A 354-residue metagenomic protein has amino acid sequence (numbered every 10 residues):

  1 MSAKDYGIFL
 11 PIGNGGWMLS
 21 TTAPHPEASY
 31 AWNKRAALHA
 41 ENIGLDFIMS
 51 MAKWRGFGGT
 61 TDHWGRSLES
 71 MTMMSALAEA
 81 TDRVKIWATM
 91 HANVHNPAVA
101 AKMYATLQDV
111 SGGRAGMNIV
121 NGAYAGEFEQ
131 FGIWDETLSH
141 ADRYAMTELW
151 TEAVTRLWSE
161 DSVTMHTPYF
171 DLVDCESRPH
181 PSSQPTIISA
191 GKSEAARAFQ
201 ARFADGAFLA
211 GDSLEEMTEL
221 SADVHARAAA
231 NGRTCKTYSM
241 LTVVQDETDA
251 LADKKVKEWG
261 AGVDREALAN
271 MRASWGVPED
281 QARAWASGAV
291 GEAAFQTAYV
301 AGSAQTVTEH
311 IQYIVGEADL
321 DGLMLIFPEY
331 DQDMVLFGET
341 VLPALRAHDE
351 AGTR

Functional and structural regions predicted by a protein language model:
M1-A80, H180-P185, V256, R283: N-terminal beta1-alpha1-beta2 module of alpha/beta enzyme domains
S2-K4, I8-I12, L38-N42, A123 (+4 more regions): An alpha-helical appendage that flanks or caps ligand/catalytic pockets
K4-I8, I48-S50, I86-M90, A115-I119 (+4 more regions): Hydrophobic faces of well-ordered beta-strands that scaffold small-molecule active sites in alpha/beta enzyme cores
W17-Y30, T89-A98, P181-K192, V243-D246 (+1 more regions): Active-site mouth loops of central-metabolism enzymes
A40, G44, L77, L107 (+9 more regions): Conserved, mostly hydrophobic/aromatic
T61-W87, M146, L342-A351: Alpha-helix-loop-beta-strand connector modules within alpha/beta enzyme cores
A80-R83, S111, R202-F208, A318-D319: Glycine-enriched alpha-helix->loop->beta-strand junction motifs that scaffold or abut catalytic
A98-A105, E247-D253: Catalytic cores of alpha/beta
